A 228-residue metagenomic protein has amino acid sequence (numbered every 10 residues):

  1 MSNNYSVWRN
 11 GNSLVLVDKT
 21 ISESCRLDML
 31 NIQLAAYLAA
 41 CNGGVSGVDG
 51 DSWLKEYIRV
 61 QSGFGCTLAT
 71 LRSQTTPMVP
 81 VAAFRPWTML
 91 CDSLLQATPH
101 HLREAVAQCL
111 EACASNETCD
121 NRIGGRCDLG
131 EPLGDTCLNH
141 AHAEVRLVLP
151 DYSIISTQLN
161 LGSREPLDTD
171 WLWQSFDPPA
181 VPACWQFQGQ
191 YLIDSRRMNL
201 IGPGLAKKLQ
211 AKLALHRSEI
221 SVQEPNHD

Functional and structural regions predicted by a protein language model:
M1-L34, C41-L54, I58-R59, F64-L90 (+1 more regions): C-terminal assembly and membrane-engagement modules of membrane-active proteins
L94, T98, R103-E117: Membrane-active amphipathic alpha-helices enriched in small hydrophobic residues
